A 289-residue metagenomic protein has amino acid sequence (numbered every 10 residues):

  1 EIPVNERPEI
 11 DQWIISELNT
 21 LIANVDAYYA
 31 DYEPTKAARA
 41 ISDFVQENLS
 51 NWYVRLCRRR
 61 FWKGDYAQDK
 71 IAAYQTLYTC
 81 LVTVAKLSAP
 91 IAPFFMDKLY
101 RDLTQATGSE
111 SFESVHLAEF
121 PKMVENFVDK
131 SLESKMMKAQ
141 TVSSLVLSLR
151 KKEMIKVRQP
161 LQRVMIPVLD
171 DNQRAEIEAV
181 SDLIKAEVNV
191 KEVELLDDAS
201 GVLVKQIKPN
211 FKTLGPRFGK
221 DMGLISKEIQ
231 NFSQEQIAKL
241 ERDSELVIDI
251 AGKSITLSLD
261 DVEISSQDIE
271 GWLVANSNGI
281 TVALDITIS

Functional and structural regions predicted by a protein language model:
E1-S289: Feature 926 captures the class I aminoacyl-tRNA synthetase adenylation module centered on the KMSKS loop
